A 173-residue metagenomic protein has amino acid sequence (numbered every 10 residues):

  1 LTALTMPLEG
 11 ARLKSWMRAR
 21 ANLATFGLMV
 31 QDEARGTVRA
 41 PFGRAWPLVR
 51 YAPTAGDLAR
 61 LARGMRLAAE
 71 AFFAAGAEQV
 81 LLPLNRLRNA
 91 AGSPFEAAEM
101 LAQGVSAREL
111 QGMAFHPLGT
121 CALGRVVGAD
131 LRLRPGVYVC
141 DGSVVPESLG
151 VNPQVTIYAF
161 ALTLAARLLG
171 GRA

Functional and structural regions predicted by a protein language model:
L1-F72, Q79, S106-G119, V127 (+2 more regions): FAD cofactor-binding and catalytic pocket of flavoenzymes
L67-A75, A161-A173: Internal hydrophobic alpha-helix adjacent to the cofactor/substrate pocket in enzyme cavities
A75-A107, A114-H116: Flavin (FAD/FMN) cofactor-binding core of flavoprotein oxidoreductases
D130: Catalytic nucleophile loop of clan PA
L133-G136: Short coil/turn connectors at secondary-structure junctions
Y138-V139, T156: Catalytic phosphate/nucleotide-handling subdomain of diverse soluble enzymes
E147-L168: A conserved FAD-binding loop/helix module that cradles the flavin
